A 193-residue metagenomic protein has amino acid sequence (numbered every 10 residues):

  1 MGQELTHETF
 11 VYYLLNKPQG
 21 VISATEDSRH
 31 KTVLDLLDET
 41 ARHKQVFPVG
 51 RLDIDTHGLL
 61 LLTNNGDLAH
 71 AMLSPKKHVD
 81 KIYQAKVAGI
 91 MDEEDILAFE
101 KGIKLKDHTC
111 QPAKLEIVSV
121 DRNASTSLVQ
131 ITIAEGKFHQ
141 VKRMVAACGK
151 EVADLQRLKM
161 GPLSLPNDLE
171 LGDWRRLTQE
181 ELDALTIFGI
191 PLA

Functional and structural regions predicted by a protein language model:
M1-A193: Basic, flexible Lys/Arg- and Gly-enriched helix-loop patches that mediate nucleic-acid binding at interfaces with rRNA
